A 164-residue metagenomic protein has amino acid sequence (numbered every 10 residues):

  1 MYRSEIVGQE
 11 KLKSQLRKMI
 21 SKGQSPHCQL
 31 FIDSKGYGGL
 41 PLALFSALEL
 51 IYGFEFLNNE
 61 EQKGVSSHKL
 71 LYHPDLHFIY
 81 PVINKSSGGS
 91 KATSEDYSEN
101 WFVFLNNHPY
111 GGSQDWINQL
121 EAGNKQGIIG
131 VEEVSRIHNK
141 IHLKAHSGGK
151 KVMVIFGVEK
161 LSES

Functional and structural regions predicted by a protein language model:
Y2-K160: Clamp-loader machinery-focused feature within the broader ASCE/P-loop NTPase space
E163-S164: Conserved D-loop-proximal element of ABC-family nucleotide-binding domains
